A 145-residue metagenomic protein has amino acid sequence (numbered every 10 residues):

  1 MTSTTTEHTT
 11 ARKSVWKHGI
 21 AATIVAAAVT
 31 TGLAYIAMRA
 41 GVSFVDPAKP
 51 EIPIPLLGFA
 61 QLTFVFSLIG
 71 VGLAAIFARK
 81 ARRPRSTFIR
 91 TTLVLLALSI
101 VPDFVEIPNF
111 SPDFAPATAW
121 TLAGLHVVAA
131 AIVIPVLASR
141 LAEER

Functional and structural regions predicted by a protein language model:
M1-V15: Short, Lys/Arg-rich, polar N-terminal cytosolic tail immediately upstream of the first transmembrane signal-anchor
W16-I24, A60-F64, F88-L93, A119-G124: Hydrophobic alpha-helical transmembrane segments
H18-A27, T31, V127-R145: Membrane-water interface at the C-terminal end of transmembrane alpha helices
A26-M38, S67-A75, I100, F104 (+1 more regions): Transmembrane alpha-helical segments of multi-pass membrane transport proteins and ion-pumping complexes
A28-P55: Hydrophobic transmembrane helix segments
E51-F66: A loop-to-helix transmembrane entry motif
A75, R79-A97: Internal alpha-helical transmembrane segments of multi-pass membrane proteins
P102-W120: Membrane-helix boundary connector in multi-pass membrane proteins
